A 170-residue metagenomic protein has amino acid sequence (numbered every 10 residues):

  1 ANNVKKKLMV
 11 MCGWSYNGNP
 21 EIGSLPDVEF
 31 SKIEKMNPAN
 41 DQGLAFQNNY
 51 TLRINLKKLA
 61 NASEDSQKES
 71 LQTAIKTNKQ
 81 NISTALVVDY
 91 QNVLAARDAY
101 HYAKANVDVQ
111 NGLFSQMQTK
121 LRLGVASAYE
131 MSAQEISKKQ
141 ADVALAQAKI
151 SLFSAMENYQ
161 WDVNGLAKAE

Functional and structural regions predicted by a protein language model:
A1, D98-A146, Q160-D162, A167: Charged, solvent-exposed structural "stalk/scaffold" segments of large extracytoplasmic/peripheral assemblies
A1-K6, A39-Q80, A85, Y100-Q110 (+1 more regions): Amphipathic, heptad-repeat alpha-helical/coiled-coil signature enriched at exported N-termini that scaffold
A1-N40, E157-E170: Short, solvent-exposed, mixed-charge loop/turn linkers that connect secondary-structure elements
K6, V10-G13, N17-P20, E64 (+9 more regions): Residue-level recognition of alpha-helical coiled-coils, specifically the heptad-repeat register on one helix face
V88, R97: Active-site lining segments that contact anionic ligands and/or coordinate catalytic metals
